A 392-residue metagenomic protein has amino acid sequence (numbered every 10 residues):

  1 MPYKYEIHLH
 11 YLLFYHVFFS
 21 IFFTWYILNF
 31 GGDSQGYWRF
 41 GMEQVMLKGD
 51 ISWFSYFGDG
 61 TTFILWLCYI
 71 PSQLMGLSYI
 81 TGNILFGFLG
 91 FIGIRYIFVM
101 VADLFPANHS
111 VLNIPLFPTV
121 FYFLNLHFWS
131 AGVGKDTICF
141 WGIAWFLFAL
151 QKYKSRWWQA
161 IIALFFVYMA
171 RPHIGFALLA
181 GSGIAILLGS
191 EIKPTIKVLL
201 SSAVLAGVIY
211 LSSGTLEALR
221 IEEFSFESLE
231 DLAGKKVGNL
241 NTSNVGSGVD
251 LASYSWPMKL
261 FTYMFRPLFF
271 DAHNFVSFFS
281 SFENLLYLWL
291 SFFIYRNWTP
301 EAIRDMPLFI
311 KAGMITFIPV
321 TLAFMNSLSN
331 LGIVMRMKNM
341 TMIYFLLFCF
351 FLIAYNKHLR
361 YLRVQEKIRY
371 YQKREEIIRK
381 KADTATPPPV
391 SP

Functional and structural regions predicted by a protein language model:
Y5-S52, L229-E230: Extracytoplasmic loop-helix module adjacent to an early transmembrane segment
I7, I97-Y122: Transmembrane-helix signature of polytopic, membrane-embedded enzymes that assemble or transfer cell-envelope glycans
Y26-F40, I51, S55-L67, L77 (+2 more regions): Extracytoplasmic catalytic/substrate-binding loops of multi-pass membrane glycan-assembly enzymes
I84-P106, W289-F293: Transmembrane-helix motifs of polytopic, lipid-linked glycan transferases
D103, K152-Y153, F293-T316: Membrane-interface helix-loop-helix junctions at transmembrane boundaries of multi-pass membrane enzymes, predominantly
F105-A107, I143-W157: Membrane-interface transmembrane helices that cradle and orient dolichyl/undecaprenyl
S130-D136: Short acidic/glycine- and proline-prone juxtamembrane loop motifs at membrane-interface regions of multi-pass membrane
Y168-L290: Alpha-helical transmembrane segments and terminal signal-anchor/GPI-anchor hydrophobic tails, characterized by long
